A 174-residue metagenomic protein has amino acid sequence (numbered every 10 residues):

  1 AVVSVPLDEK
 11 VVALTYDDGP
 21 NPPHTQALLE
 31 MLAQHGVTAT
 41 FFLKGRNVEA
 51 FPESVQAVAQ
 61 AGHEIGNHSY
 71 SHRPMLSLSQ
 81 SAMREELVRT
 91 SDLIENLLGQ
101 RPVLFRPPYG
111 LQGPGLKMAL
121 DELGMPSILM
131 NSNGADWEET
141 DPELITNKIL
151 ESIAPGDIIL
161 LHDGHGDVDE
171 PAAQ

Functional and structural regions predicted by a protein language model:
A1-L78, A82, E86-L93, L98-Q100 (+1 more regions): Active-site beta->alpha N-cap acidic-glycine motif
E49-A50, R73-Q174: Catalytic domains of cell-wall/extracellular-matrix polysaccharide-remodeling enzymes, centered on de-N-acetylation
